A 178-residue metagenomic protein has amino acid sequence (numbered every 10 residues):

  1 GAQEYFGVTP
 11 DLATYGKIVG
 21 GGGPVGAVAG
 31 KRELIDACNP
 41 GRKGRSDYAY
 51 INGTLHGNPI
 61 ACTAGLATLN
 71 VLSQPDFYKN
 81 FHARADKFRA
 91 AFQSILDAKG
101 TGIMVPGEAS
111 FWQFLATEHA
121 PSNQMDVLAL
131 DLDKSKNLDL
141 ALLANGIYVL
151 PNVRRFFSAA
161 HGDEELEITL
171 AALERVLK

Functional and structural regions predicted by a protein language model:
G1-K178: Conserved N-terminal phosphate-binding loop of PLP-dependent enzymes in the Aspartate aminotransferase
